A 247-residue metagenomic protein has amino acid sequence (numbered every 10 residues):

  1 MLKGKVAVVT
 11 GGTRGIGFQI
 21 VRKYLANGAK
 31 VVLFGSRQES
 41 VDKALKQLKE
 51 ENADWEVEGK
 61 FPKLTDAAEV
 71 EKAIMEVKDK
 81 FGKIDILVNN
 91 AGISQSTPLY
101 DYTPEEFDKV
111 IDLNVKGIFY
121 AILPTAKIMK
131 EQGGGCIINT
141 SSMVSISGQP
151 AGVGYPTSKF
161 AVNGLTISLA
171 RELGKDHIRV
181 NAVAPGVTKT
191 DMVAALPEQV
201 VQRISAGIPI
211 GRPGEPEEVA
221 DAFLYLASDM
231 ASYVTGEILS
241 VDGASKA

Functional and structural regions predicted by a protein language model:
T13-G15: Conserved glycine-rich cofactor-binding loop
N27-K43: Conserved glycine-rich Rossmann-like NAD(P)H-binding loop of the short-chain dehydrogenase/reductase
P98-L99, E106-I111, V193, I204: Substrate-binding pocket helix/loop in short-chain dehydrogenase/reductase
I122, S158: Active-site helix of classical SDR
K127, R171-K175, S232: Alpha-helical segment proximal to the catalytic Tyr-Lys
S142: Residue(s) in the substrate-gating loop at a strand-loop-helix junction that position the organic substrate next
S147, L224, T235-A247: Short C-terminal tail/terminal secondary-structure segment of NAD(P)H-dependent dehydrogenase/reductase domains
